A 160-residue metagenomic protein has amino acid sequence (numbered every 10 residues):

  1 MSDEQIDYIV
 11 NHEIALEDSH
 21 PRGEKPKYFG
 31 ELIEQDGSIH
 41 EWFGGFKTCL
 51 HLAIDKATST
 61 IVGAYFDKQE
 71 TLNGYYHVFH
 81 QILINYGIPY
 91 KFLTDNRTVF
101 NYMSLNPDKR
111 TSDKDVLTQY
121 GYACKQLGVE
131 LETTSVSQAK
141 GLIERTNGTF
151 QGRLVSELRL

Functional and structural regions predicted by a protein language model:
M1-T60, T71-Y90, Y122-Q126: Mobile-element integrase/transposase regions, centering on the N-terminal DNA-binding/Zn-coordinating module
T94-N96, P107-G152: RNase H-like two-metal-ion nuclease catalytic core shared by retroviral integrases and related mobile-element nucleases
V99: Active-site loop signature of alpha/beta-hydrolase-fold enzymes
E157-L160: Short, charged, surface-exposed loops that flank catalytic or proteolytic processing sites
